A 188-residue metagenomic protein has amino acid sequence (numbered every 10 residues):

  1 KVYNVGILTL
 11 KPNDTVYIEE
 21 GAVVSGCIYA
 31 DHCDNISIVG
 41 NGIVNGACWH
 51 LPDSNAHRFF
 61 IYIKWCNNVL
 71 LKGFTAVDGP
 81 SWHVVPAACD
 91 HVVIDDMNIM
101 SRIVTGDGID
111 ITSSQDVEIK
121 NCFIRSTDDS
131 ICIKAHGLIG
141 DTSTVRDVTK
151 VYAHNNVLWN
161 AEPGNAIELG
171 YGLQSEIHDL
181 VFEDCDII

Functional and structural regions predicted by a protein language model:
K1-I188: Extracellular/periplasmic carbohydrate-active domains that bind, remodel, or depolymerize complex polysaccharides
